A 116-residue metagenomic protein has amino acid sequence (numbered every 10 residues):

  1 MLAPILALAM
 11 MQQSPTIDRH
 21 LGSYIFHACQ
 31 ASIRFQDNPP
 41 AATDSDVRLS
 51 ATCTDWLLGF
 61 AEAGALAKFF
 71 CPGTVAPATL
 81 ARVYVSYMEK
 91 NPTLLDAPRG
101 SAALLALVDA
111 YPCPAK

Functional and structural regions predicted by a protein language model:
L2-M11: Sec-dependent N-terminal signal peptides
M10-S14, I25, A103: Non-transmembrane "mature" sequence context
T16-S86: Short N-proximal segments of mature Sec-exported proteins
A81-K116: Short, compact, well-ordered microdomains
